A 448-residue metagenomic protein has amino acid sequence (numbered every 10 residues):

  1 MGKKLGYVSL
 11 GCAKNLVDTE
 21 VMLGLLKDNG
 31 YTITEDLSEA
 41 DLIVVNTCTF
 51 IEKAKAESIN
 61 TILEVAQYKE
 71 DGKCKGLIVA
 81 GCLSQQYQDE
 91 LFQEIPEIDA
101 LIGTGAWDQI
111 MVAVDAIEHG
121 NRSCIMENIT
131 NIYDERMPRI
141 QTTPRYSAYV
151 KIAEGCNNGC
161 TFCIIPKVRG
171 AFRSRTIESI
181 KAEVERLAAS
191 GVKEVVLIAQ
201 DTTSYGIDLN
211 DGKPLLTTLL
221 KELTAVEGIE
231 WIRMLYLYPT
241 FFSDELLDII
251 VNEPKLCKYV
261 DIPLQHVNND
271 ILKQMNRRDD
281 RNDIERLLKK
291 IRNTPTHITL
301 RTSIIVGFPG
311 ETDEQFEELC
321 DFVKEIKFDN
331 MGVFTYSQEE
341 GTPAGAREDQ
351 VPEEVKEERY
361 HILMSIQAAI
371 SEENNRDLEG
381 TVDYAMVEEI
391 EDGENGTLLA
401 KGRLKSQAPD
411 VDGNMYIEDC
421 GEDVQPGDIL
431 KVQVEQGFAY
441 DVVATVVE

Functional and structural regions predicted by a protein language model:
M1-Y205, E245, L256, V260 (+5 more regions): Proteins enriched for Cys/Gly/acidic motifs involved in redox and nucleic-acid/cofactor modification
V8, A80, I198-Q200, L235-L237 (+7 more regions): Generic beta-strand/beta-sheet core signal
C12, G206-T224, G228, Q274-M275 (+1 more regions): Radical SAM enzyme [4Fe-4S]-AdoMet core and its adjacent flexible, acidic and glycine-rich loops/tails across
K14, F50-K53, L83, P239 (+3 more regions): Glycine-/small-residue-rich active-site loops that bind phosphorylated ligands and cofactors
G76-V79, Q86, L91, A189-E314: Conserved SAM/AdoMet-binding glycine-rich loop
I140-Q141, D248-N252, L264, N375-D377 (+2 more regions): Replace "in large, NTP-powered and nucleic-acid-processing enzymes" with "in large, NTP-powered factors and other
C160, I180, L197, M234 (+7 more regions): Conserved, mostly hydrophobic/aromatic
A346-E448: Terminal RNA-binding accessory module
